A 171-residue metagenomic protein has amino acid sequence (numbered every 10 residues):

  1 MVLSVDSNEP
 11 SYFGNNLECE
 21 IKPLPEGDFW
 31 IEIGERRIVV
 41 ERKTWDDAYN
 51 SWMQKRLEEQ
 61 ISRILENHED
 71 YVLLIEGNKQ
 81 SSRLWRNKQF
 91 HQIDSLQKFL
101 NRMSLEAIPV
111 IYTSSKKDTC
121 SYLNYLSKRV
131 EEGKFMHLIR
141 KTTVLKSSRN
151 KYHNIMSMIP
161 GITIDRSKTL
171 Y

Functional and structural regions predicted by a protein language model:
M1-N8: Short hydrophobic beta-strand segments
P10-N15: Short N-terminal binding/cap micro-motifs at the start of the first secondary-structure element
E20-M158: Extended, alpha-helix-rich binding/interface surfaces that flank or overlap catalytic cores and mediate recognition
L170-Y171: C-terminal active-site rim and adjoining tail of enzyme catalytic domains
